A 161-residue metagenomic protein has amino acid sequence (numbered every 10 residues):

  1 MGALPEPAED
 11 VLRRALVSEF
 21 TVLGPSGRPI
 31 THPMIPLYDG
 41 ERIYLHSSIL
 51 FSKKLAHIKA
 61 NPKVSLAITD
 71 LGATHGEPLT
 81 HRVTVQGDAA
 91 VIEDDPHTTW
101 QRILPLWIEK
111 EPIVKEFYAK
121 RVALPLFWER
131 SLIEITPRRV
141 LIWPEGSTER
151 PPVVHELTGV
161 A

Functional and structural regions predicted by a protein language model:
M1-E19: Short, basic/aromatic recognition patches
A8, K54, T99-I103: Amphipathic alpha-helical interface surfaces
R14-A15, A60-N61, R138: Structured helix-beta-strand junction loops
A15-L50, A56, L66-D70, E77-T80: Short beta-strand segments
S48-S52, A67-G72, K110-R121: Short acidic (Asp/Glu) patches
F51-K53, E149-R150: Short, surface-exposed beta-strand-loop junctions and turns on beta-sheet-rich folds
N61-L71, H81-A90: Active-site-adjacent structural patch at catalytic or cofactor/ligand-binding sites
E77-A161: Charged, gly/pro-rich active-site loop segments
